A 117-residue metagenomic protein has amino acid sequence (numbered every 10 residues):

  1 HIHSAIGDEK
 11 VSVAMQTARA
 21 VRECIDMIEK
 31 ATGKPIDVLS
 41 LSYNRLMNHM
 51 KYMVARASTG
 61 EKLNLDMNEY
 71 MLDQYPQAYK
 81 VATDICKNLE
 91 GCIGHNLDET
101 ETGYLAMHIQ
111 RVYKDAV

Functional and structural regions predicted by a protein language model:
H1-V117: A cross-family "folded-core" feature that marks the main globular domain of proteins
